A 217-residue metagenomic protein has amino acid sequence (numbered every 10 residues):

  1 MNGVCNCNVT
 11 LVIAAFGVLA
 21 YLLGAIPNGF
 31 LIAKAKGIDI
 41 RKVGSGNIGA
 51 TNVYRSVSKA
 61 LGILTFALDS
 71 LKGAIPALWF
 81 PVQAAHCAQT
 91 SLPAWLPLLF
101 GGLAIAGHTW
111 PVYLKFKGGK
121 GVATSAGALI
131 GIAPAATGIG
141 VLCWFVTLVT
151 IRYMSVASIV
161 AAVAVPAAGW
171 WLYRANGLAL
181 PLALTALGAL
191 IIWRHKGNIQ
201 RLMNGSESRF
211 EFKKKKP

Functional and structural regions predicted by a protein language model:
M1-A15, A77-L99, I130-T137, W171-A183: Helix-coil boundary and interhelical linker segments in multi-pass alpha-helical membrane proteins
F16, A20-A25, G29, A33 (+12 more regions): Alpha-helical transmembrane segments in multi-pass membrane proteins
F30-L61, Q200-P217: Cytosolic, membrane-interface loops and tails of multi-pass inner-membrane proteins
V53, P111-K117, V146-V160: Membrane-helix interface "capping/anchor" motifs
Y54-K59, F80-A84, G121-I151, V163-Y173: Interfacial segments of multi-pass membrane proteins
H108-Y113, A133: Mid-bilayer segments of alpha-helical transmembrane spans in multi-pass integral membrane proteins that mediate
G138, M154-A162, N176-L187: Loop-to-transmembrane alpha-helix initiation sites
W171-P217: Oxyanion-binding and handling regions
